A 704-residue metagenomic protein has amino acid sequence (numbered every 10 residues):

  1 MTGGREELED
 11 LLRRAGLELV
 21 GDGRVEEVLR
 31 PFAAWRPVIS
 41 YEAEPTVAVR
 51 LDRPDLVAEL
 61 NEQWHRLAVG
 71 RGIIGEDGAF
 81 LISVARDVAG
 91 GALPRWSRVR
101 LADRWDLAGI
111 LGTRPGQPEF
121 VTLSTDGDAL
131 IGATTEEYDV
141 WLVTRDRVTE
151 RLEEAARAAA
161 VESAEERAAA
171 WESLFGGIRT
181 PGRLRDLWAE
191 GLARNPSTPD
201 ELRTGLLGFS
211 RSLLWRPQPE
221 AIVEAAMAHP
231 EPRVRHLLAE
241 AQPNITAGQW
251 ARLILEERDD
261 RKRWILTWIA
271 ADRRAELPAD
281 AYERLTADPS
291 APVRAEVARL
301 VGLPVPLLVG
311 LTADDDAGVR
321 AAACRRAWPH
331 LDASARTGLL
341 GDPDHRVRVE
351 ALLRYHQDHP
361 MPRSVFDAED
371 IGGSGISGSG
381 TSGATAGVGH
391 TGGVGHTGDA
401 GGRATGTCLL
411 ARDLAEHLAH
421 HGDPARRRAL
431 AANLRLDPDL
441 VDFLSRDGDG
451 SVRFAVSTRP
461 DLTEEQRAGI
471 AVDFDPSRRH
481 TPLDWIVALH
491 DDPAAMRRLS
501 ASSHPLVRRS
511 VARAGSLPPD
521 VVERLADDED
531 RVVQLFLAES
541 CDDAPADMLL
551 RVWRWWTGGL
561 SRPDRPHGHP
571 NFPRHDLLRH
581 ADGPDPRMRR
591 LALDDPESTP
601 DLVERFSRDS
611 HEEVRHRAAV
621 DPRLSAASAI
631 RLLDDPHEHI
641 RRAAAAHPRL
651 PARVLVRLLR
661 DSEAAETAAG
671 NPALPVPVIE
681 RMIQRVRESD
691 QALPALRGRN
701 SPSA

Functional and structural regions predicted by a protein language model:
M1-R167: Structured alpha/beta or helical-core interaction and ligand-binding surfaces enriched in interleaved
L152-A704: Alpha-helical scaffold segments
